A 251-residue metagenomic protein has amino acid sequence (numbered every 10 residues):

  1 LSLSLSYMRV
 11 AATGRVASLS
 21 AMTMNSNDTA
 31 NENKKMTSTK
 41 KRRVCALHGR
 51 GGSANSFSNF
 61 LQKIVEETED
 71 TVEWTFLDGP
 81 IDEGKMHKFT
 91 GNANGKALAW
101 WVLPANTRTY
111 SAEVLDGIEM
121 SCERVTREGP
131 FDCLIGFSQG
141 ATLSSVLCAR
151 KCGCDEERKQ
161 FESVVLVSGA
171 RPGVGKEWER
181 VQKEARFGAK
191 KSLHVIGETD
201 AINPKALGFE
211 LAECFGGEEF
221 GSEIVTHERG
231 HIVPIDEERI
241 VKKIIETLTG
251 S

Functional and structural regions predicted by a protein language model:
K41-C133: Serine-hydrolase catalytic machinery in alpha/beta-hydrolase-like enzymes
N59-L61, W178-R180, P204-E213: Short alpha-helix in the alpha/beta-hydrolase fold that links the catalytic acid
G79-P80, V164-G173, R229: Active-site nucleophile loop of the alpha/beta-hydrolase fold
I135-G140, S144: Gly/Ala-rich beta-loop-alpha elbow adjacent to hydrolase catalytic centers
V146-Q160: Conserved hydrolase catalytic core segment
P172-G173, E198-P204, H231-I232: Acidic catalytic loop of the alpha/beta-hydrolase fold
H194-I196: Short beta-strand/loop motif that positions the catalytic acidic residue of the alpha/beta-hydrolase fold
E219-S251: C-terminal catalytic histidine-bearing segment of alpha/beta-hydrolase fold enzymes
